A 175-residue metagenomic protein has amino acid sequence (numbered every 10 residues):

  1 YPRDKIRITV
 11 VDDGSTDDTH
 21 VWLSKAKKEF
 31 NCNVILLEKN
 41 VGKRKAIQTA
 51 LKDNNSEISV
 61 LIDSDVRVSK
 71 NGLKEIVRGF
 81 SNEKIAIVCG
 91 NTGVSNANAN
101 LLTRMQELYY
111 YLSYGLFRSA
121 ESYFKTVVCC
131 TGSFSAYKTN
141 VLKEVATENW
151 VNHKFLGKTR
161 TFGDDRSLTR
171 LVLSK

Functional and structural regions predicted by a protein language model:
Y1-K175: Non-transmembrane catalytic domains and loops of membrane-associated enzymes and transporters that build or traffic
